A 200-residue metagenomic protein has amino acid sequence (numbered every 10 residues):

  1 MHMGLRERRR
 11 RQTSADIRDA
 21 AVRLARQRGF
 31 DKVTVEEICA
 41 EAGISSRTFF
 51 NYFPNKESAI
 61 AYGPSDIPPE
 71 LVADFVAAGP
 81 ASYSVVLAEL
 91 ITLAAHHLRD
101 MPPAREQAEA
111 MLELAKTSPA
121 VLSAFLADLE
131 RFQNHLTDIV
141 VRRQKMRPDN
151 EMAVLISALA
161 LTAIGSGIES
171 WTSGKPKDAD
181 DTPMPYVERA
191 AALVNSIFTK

Functional and structural regions predicted by a protein language model:
M1-R28, K32-E41, A73: Basic, helix-initiating cap at the start of DNA-binding domains
I17, N55-I60, E70-L71: Short amphipathic alpha-helical segment with a characteristic S/N-K-E followed by hydrophobic residues
A40, P54-N55: Residue-level detection of the helix-turn-helix DNA-binding "recognition helix"
S45-F53: Short hydrophobic/aromatic patch on the recognition helix
V72-M111: Hydrophobic alpha-helical connector segments
L112, P119-Q144, V154-A158: Amphipathic alpha-helical packing segments from all-alpha helical-bundle domains
A115, D138, E151-S170, P185-L193: Hydrophobic alpha-helical segments that form the core of small-molecule binding pockets and/or dimer interfaces
S173-K200: C-terminal peripheral helix-coil segments that are non-catalytic and often amphipathic
